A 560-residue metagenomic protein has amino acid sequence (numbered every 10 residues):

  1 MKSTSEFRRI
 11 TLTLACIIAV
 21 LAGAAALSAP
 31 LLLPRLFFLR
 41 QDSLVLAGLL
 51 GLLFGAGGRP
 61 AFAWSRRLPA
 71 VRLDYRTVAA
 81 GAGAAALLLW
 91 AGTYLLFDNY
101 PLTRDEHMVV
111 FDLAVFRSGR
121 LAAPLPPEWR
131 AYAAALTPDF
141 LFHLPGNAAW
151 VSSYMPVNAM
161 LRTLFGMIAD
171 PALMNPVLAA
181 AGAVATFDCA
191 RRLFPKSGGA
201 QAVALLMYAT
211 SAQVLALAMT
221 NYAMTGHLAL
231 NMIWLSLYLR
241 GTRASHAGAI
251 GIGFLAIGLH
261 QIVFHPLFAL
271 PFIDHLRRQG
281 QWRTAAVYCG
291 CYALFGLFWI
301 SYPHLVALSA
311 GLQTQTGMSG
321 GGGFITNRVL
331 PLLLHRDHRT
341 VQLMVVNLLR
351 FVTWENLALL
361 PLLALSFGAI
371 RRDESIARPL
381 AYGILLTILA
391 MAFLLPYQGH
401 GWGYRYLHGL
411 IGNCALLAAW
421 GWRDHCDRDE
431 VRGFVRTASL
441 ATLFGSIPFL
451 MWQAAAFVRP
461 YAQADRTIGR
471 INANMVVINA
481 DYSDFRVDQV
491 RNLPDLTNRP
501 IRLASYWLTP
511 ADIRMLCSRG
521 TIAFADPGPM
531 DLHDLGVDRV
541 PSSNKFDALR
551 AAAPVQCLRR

Functional and structural regions predicted by a protein language model:
P60, A179-F187, L270-R278, V341-A381 (+1 more regions): Hydrophobic, aromatic-rich transmembrane alpha-helices and their immediate juxtamembrane boundary segments
R72-A84, H246, G251-I252, Y288-L294 (+3 more regions): Signature aromatic-anchored transmembrane alpha helix within multi-pass, membrane-resident enzymes that catalyze glycan
A80-G83, T186-A212, L228-A229, T242-A244 (+3 more regions): Transmembrane-helix signature of polytopic, membrane-embedded enzymes that assemble or transfer cell-envelope glycans
V109-V110, M224, R378-Y382, G399-C426: Hydrophobic/aromatic-rich transmembrane helices and adjacent perimembrane loops
Y132-L144, I300-R372, F393: Membrane-lumen/periplasm interface segments of multi-pass, membrane-embedded glycan/lipid transferases
T163, C189, A204-A209, M232 (+4 more regions): Membrane-interface alpha helices of multi-pass inner-membrane proteins
P171-P195, M232-I233: Transmembrane-helix motifs of polytopic, lipid-linked glycan transferases
S236-A244, F264-A293, R372: Perimembrane helix-loop-helix junctions
